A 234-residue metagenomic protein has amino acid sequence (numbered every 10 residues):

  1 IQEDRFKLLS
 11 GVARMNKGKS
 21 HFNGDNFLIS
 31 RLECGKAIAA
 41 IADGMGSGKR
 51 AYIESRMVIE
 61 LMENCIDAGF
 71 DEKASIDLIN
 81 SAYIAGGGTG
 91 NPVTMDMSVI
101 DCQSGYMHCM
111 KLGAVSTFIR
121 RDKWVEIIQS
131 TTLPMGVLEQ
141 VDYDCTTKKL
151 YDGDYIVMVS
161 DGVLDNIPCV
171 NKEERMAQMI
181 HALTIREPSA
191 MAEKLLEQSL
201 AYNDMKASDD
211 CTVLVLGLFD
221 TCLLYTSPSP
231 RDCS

Functional and structural regions predicted by a protein language model:
I1-E3, Y52-D122, L196, L200-L216: Catalytic core of PPM/PP2C metal-dependent serine/threonine phosphatase domains
I1-K49, I53-E54, V58-E60: Conserved mid-sequence domains
D4-N26, N80-G86, V115-T147, L196-S199: PP2C/PPM family metal-dependent serine/threonine protein phosphatase catalytic domain, recognizing the conserved
S20-E33, M95, I128-P168, D204-M205: Acidic loop->beta-strand submotif enriched in PP2C/PPM serine/threonine phosphatases
D43, A114, V159-G162, D210: DG-centered beta-turn motif at the end of beta-strands
G46-A68, L150, D154-M205: Active-site-proximal, acidic helix/loop segment immediately C-terminal to a metal-coordinating Asp/Glu
D220-L224: Short, charged low-complexity linker/loop segments at the C-terminal edge of domains
Y225-S234: Single conserved hydrophobic/aromatic residue that forms the stacking wall/gate of nucleotide- or nucleobase-binding
